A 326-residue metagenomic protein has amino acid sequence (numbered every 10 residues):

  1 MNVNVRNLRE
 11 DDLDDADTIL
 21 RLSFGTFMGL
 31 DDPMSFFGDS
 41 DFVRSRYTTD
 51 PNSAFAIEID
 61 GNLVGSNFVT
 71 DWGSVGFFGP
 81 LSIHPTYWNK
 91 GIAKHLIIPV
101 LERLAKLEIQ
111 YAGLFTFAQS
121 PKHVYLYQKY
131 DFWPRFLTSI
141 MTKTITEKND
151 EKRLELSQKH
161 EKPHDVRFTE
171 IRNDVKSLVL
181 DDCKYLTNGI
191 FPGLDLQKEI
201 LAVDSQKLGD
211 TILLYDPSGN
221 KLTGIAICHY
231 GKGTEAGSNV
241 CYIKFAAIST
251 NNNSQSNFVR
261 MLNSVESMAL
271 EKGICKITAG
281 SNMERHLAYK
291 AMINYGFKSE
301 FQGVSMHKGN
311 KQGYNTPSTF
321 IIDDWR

Functional and structural regions predicted by a protein language model:
L13, D17-F68, F191-I212: Active-site rim helix/loop that mediates acceptor-substrate recognition in acyltransferases
I57, V69, I83, L214 (+2 more regions): GNAT/GCN5-related N-acetyltransferase fold signature
D60-S66, G76, N220-I225, C241: Glycine-rich phosphate/pyrophosphate-binding loop shared by adenosine-nucleotide-utilizing enzymes
S74-T86, A236-N251: Conserved acetyl-CoA binding element of GNAT-fold acetyltransferases
F78, L104-Q119, E271-S281: Conserved GNAT acetyl-CoA-binding A-motif
P80-I83, N89-K106, Y111, Q128-K129 (+1 more regions): Conserved acetyl-CoA-binding loop-helix of GNAT-fold acetyltransferases
K90, K94-H95, K106-Y111, A118-L137 (+1 more regions): Conserved active-site alpha-helix within GNAT-family acetyltransferase domains
K129-Y242: Amide-forming acyltransferase catalytic core, primarily the GNAT-like/NAT-type and related acyltransferase folds
